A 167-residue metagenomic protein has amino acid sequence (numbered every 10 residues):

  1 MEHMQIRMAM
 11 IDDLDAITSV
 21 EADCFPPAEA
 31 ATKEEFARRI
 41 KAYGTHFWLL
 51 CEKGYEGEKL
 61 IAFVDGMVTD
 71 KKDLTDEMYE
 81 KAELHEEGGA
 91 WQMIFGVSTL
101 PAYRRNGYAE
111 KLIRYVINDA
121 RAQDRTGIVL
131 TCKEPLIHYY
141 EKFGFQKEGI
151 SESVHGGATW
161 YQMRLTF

Functional and structural regions predicted by a protein language model:
H3-I17: A short beta-loop-alpha structural element at the N-terminal edge of CoA-dependent acyl/N-acetyltransferase catalytic
S19-T32: Helix-loop element at the rim of GNAT/NAT acetyltransferase active sites that forms part of the acceptor-substrate
R38-Y43: Short loop/turn motifs at secondary-structure junctions and domain boundaries
F47-K53: Cytosolic beta-strand hydrophobic patch enriched in CBS
E56-S98, R104, V154-T159: Conserved acyl-donor/pantetheine-binding loop and adjacent beta-alpha core of acyl/acetyltransferases and related
V68-K71, T131, E141, Q146-Q162: Conserved catalytic-core motifs of GNAT/GCN5-like acyltransferases
Y103-Y115: Conserved acetyl-CoA pyrophosphate-binding loop and the N-cap/start of the following alpha-helix in GNAT-like
I113, D119-K133: Conserved GNAT acetyl-CoA-binding A-motif
